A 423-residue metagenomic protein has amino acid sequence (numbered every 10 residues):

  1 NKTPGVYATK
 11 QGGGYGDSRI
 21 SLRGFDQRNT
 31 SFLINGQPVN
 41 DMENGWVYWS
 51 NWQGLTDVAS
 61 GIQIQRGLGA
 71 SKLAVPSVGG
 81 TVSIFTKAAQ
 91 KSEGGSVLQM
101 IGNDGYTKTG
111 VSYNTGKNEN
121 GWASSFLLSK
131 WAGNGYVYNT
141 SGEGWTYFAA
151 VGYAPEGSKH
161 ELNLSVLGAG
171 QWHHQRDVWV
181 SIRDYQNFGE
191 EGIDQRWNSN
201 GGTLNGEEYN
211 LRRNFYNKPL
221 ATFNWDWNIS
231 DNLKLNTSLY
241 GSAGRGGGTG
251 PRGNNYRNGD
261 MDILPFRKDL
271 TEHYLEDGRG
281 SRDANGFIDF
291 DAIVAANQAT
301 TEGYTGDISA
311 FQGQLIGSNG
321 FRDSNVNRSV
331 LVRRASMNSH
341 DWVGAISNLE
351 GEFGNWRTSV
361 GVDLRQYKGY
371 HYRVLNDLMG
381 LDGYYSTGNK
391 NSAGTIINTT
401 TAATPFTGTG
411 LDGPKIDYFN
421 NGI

Functional and structural regions predicted by a protein language model:
N1-P38, S60: Extracytoplasmic beta-strand/coil segments of soluble accessory domains associated with Gram-negative outer-membrane
K2, R19, P38-R66, F85 (+1 more regions): Short acidic/polar hinge/loop motifs at secondary-structure boundaries that mediate gating or recognition
Q27, V39, K87, G102-D104 (+6 more regions): Structural signature of outer-membrane beta-barrel domains
Q53-L98: A beta-strand signature from Gram-negative outer-membrane beta-barrel systems, especially the internal plug domain
G94, I101-A132, V137-R176, P219-I229: Transmembrane beta-barrel wall of Gram-negative outer-membrane proteins
S96-S112, R334, R357, V362-I423: Outer-membrane beta-barrel transmembrane domain signature of Gram-negative proteins, especially the mid-to-C-terminal
G152, G157, E161-N224, G247-R334 (+1 more regions): Acidic/polar loop-and-plug regions of large Gram-negative outer-membrane beta-barrel proteins
N205-G250, R328-S359, D363, Y370-H371 (+1 more regions): Outer-membrane beta-barrel transmembrane strands
